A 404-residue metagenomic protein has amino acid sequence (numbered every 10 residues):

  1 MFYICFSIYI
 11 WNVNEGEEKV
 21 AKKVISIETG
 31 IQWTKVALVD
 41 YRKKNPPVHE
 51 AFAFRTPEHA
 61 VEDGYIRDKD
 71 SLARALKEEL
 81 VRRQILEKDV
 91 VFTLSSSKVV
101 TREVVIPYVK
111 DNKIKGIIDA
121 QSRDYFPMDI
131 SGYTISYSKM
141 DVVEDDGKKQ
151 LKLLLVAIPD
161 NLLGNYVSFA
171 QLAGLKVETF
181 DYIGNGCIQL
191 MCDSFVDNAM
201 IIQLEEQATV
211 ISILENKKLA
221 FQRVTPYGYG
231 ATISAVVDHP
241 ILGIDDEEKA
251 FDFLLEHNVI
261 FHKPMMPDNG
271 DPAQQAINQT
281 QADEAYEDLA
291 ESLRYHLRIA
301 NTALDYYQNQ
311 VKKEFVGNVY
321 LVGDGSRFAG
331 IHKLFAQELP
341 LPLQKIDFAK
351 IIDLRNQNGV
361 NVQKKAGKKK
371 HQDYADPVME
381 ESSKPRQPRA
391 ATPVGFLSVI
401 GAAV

Functional and structural regions predicted by a protein language model:
K19-A51, V91-T93, M191-F221, V236: Gly/Thr-rich phosphate-binding beta-strand-loop-beta motif of the actin/hexokinase/Hsp70
Q32-I66, V105-V109, K218-L242: Short glycine-rich, Thr/Ser-proximal phosphate-binding strand/loop in the N-terminal lobe of ATP-dependent enzymes
E50-R82, D288, P385-A390: N-terminal phosphate-binding loop and adjacent alpha-helix
E58-V61, L163-G186, K218-M266: Glycine-rich phosphate-binding loop plus the immediately following alpha-helix
D89, T93-D193, I351: Active-site neighborhood for divalent-cation/phosphate handling
G230, Q344-V404: Glycine-rich phosphate-binding/hydrolytic loop that grips phosphoryl groups
L242-G243, D252-N318, G325: Adenine-nucleotide phosphate-binding core of ATP-dependent small-molecule kinases
E314-Q344: Glycine-rich phosphate-binding loops at beta-strand->alpha-helix junctions
